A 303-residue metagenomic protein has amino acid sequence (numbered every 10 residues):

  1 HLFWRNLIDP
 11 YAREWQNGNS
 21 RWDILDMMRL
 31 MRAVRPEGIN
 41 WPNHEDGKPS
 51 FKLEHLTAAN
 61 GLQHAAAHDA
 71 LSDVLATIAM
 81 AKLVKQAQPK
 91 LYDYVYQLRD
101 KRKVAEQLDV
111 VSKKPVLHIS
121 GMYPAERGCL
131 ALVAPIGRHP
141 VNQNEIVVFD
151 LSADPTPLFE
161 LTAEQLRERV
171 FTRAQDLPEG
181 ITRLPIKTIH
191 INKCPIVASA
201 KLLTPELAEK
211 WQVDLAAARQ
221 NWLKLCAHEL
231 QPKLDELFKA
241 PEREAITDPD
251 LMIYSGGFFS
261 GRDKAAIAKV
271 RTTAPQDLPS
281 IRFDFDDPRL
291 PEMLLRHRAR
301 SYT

Functional and structural regions predicted by a protein language model:
H1-P36, A198-D277, R282: Conserved DEDDh/DEDDy metal-dependent 3′-5′ exonuclease domain
H1-P89, V95-L98, K269-V270, P275-P288 (+1 more regions): Metal-dependent phosphoesterase core characteristic of DEDDh/y 3'-5' exonuclease domains
L7-E14, A134-I136, I181-I186: Intrinsically disordered, low-complexity boundary segments flanking structured domains
N19, Q143-I146, N192: Sequence-level motif detector for i,i+2 pairs with an aromatic at +2
G38-L56, H118-P140, S199-V213: A broadly tuned preference for mixed-charge, low-complexity surface segments
Q86, Q97-L177: Acidic catalytic cores of enzymes that act on phosphate-bearing nucleotides/polynucleotides
Q88, D150, T162, D214 (+3 more regions): Helix N-terminus capping/helix-initiation residues
V170-A218: Structured mid-domain segments that build the active-site/substrate or prosthetic-cofactor binding neighborhood
